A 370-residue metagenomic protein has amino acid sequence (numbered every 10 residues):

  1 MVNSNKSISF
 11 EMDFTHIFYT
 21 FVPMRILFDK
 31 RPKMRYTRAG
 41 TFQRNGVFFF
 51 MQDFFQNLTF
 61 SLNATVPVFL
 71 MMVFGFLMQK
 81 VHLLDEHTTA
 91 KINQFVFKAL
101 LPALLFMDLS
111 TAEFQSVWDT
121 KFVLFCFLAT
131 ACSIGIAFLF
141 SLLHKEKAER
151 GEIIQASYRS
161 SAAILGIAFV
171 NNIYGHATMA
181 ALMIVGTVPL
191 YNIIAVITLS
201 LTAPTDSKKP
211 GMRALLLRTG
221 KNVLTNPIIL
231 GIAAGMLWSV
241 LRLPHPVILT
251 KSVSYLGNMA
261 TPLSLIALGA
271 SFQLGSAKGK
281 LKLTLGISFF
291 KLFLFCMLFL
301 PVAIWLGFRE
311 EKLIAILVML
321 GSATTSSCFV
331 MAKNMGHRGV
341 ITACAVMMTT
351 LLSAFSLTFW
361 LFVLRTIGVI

Functional and structural regions predicted by a protein language model:
V2-I8: Cationic, amphipathic, low-complexity segments that mediate targeting or membrane/lipid association
H16-K30, Y36, R44-I370: Alpha-helical transmembrane segments of multi-pass small-molecule/ion transporters
